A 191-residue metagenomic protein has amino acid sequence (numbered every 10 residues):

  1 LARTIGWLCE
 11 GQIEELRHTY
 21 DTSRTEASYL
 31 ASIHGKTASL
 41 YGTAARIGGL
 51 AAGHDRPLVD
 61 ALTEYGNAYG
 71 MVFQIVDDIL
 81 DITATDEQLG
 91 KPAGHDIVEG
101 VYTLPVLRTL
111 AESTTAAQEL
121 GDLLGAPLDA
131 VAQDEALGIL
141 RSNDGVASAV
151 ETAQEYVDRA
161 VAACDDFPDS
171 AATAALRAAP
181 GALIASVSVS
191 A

Functional and structural regions predicted by a protein language model:
L1-A191: All-alpha prenyltransferase/terpene-synthase fold signal
